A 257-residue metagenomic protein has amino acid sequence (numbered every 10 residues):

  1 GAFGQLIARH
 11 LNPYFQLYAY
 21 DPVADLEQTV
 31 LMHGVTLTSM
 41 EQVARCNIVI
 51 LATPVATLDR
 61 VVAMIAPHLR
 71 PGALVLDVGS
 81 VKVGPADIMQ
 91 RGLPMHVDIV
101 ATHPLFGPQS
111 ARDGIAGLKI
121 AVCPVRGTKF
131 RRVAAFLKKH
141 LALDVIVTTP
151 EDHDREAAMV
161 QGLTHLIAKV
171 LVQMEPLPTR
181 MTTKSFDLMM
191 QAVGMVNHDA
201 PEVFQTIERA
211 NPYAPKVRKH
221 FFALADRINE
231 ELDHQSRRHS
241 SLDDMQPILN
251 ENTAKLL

Functional and structural regions predicted by a protein language model:
G1-L37: NAD(P)+-binding Rossmann beta1-loop-alpha1 motif at the extreme N-terminus of oxidoreductases
Y14-F15, C46-N47, G72, H96 (+1 more regions): Short, well-ordered alpha-helix to beta-strand connector turns
D21, E41, G79, H103 (+2 more regions): Residues at the C-termini of beta-strands that transition into short coil/loop
T36-E41, D144-P150: Short acidic-hydrophobic, aromatic-tinged amphipathic segments that line or gate anion-handling sites
M40-G92: Rossmann-fold NAD(P) dinucleotide-binding segment
V81, P85-D144, D154: Rossmann-fold dinucleotide-binding core
I146-L257: An accessory alpha-helical subdomain
